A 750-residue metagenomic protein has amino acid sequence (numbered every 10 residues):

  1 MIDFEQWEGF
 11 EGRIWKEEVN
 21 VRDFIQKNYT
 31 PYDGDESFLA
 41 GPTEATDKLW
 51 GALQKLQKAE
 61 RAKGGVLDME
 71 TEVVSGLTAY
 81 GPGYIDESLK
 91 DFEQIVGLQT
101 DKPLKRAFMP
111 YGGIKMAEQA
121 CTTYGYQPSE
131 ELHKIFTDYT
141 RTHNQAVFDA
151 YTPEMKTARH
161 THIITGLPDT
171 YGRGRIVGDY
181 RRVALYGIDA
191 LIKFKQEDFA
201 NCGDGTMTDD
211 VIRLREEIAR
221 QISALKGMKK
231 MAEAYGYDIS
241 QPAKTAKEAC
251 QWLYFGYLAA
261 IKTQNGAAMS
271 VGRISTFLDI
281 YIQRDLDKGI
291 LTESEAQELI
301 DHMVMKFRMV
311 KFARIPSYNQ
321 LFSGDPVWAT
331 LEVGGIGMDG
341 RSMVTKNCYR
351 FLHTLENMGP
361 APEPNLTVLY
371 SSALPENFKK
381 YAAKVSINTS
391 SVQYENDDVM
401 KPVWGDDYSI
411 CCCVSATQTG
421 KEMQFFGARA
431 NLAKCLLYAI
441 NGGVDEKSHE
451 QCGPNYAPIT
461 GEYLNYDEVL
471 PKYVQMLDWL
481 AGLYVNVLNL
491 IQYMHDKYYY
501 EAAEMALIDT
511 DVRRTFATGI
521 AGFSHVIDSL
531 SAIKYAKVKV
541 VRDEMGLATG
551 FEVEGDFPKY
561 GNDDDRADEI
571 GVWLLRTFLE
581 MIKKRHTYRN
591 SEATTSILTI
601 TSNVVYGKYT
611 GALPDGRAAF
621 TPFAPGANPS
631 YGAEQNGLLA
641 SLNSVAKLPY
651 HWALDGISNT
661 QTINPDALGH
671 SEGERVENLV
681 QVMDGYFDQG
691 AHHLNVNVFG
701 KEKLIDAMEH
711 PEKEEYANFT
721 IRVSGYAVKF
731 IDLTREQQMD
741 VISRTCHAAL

Functional and structural regions predicted by a protein language model:
I2-L750: Conserved catalytic cores of very large enzyme subunits
